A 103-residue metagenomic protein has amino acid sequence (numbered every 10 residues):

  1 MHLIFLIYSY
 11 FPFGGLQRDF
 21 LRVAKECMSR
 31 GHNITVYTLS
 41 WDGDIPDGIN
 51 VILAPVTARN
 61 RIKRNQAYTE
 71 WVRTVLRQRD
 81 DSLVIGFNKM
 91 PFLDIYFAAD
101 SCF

Functional and structural regions predicted by a protein language model:
M1-I4: Extreme N-terminal starter segment of soluble prokaryotic enzymes
I7-F13, E26-K63, V75: N-terminal strand-loop element at the rim of the active site of nucleotide-sugar-dependent glycosyltransferases
G15-L16, P46, L93-Y96: Short glycine-/acidic-enriched loop or helix-start segments at secondary-structure transitions that form or flank
A58-V84: An amphipathic, basic-hydrophobic alpha-helix
D81-F103: An aromatic- and histidine-rich active-site surface loop
